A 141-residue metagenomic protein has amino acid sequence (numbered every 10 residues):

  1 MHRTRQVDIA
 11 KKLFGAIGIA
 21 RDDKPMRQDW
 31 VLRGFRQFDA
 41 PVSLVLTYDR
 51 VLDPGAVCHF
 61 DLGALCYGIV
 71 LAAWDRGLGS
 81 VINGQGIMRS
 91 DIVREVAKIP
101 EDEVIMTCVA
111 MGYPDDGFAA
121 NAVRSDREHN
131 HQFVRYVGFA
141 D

Functional and structural regions predicted by a protein language model:
M1-D141: Acidic, surface-exposed loops and disordered segments
